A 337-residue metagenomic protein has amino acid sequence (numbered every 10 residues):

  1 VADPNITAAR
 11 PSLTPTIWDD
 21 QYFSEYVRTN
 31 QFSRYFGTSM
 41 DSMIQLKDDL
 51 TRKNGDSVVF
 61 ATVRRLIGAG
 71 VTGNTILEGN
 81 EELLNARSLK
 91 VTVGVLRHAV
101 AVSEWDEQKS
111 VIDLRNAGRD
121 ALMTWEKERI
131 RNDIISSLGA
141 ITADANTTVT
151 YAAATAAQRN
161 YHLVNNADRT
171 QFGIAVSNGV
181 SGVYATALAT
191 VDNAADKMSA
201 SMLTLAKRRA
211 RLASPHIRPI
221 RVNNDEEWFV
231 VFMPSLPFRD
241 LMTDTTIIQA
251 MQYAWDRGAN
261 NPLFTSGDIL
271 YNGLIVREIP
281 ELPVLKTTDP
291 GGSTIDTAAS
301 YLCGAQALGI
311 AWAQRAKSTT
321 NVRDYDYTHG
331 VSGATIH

Functional and structural regions predicted by a protein language model:
V1-V91: N-terminal "assembly arms/tails" that initiate or stabilize quaternary assembly in self-assembling proteins
A2-Y35, D41, N160-H337: Sequence/fold signature of self-assembling virion shell proteins
S39, G79, V100-A101, A145 (+1 more regions): Generic signal for short, ordered secondary-structure residues within or immediately flanking folded domains
F60, A86-A175, R221-P237, Y325-T335: Long, contiguous amphipathic alpha-helices that act as assembly "spine/axial" helices in icosahedral shell and virion
L66-G68, I135-D144, P280-K286: Short regulatory "switch" loops immediately downstream of catalytic or recognition motifs within protein catalytic
G70, S110, L241-T243: Short acidic, gly/pro-rich beta-turn/loop elements at beta-sheet edges and active-site/ligand-binding grooves
L77-E82, S110, G118-A121, Q249-A254: Short, low-complexity, polar/charged sequence segments that are solvent-exposed and flexible
